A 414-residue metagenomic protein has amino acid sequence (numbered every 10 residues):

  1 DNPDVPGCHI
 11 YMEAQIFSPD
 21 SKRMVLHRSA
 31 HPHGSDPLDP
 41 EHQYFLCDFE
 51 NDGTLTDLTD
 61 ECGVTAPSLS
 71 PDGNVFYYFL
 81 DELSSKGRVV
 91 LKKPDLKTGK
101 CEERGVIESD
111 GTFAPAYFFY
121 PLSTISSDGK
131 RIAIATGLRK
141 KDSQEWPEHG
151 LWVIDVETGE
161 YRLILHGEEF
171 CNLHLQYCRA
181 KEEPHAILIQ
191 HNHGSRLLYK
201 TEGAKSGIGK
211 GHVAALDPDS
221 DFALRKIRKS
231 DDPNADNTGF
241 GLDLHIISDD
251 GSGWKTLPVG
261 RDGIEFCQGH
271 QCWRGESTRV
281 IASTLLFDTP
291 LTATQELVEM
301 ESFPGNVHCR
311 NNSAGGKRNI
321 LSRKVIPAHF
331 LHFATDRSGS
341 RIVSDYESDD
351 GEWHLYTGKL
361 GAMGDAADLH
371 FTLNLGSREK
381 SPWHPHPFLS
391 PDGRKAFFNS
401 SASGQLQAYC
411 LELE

Functional and structural regions predicted by a protein language model:
V5-I16, R28-L80: Blade-loop segments of beta-propeller domains
A14-R23, R28, P67-L80, Y117 (+5 more regions): Blade-terminus and WD-like Trp-Asp/Gly-His loop motifs, strongest in beta-propeller folds
S29-D39, D81-L83, I134-P147, I189-F240 (+2 more regions): Short, conserved, GDST-rich strand-edge loop motifs in beta-rich repeat architectures
Y44-E50, L91-G99, P147-G159, D232-S252 (+3 more regions): Beta-propeller blade signature
D57-D142, W146-H149, L163-F170: Asp-box/WD-like beta-propeller blade repeats and closely related beta-sheet repeat scaffolds
P258-I264, I320-F333, G364-L389: Conserved blade-ending motifs and adjacent loop-strand segments that build the rim/top face of beta-propeller domains
R274-Q295, S302-H308, R318-D365: Loop/turn-rich, solvent-exposed surfaces of beta-rich toroidal or solenoidal domains
W383-E414: Blade-level signature of beta-propeller repeat domains, shared across WD40, Kelch, NHL, RCC1 and BNR/Asp-box propellers
